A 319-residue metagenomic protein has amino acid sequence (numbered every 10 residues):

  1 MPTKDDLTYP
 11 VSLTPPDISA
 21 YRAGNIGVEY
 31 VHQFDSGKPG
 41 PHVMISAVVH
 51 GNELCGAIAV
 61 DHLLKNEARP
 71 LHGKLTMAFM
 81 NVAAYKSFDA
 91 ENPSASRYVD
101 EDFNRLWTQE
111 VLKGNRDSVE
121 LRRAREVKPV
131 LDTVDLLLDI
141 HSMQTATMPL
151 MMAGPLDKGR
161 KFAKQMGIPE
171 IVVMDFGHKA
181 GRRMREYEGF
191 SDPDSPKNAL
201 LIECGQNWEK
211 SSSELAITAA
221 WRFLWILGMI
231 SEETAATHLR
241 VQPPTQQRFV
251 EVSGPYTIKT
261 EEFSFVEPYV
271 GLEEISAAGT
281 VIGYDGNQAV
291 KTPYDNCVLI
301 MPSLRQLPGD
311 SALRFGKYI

Functional and structural regions predicted by a protein language model:
M1-I319: Structured catalytic-domain cores with a bias toward divalent-metal coordination
